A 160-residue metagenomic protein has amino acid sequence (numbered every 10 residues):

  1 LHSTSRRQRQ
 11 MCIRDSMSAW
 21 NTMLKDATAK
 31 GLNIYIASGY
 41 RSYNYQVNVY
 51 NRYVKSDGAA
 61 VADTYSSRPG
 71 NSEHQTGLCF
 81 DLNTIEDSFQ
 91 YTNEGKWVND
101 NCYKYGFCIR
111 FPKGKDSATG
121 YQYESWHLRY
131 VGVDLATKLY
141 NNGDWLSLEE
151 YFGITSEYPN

Functional and structural regions predicted by a protein language model:
L1-I13: Single conserved hydrophobic/aromatic residue that forms the stacking wall/gate of nucleotide- or nucleobase-binding
R6-R9, R41, R129: Short, cationic motifs built from Arg/Lys/His that form the positively charged side of catalytic pockets
Q10, R14-M23, T64-S67: N-terminal post-signal-peptidase region of extra-cytosolic proteins
Q10, R14-S16, G31-G39, D81-F89: Second-shell loop/turn segments in exported
S16-M23, Y45-V49, E94-W97, D144-S147: Stable alpha-helical elements in mature extracytoplasmic
A27-A29, C102: A generic structural signal for well-ordered alpha-helical segments
N33-R52: Acidic helix-start/capping segments at beta-turn-to-alpha-helix junctions
S56, A60-N160: Catalytic cores and adjacent binding grooves of peptidoglycan-active enzymes
